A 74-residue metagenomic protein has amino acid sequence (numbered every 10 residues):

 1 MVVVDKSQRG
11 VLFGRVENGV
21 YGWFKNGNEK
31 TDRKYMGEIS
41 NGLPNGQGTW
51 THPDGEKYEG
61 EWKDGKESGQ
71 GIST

Functional and structural regions predicted by a protein language model:
M1-T74: Intrinsically disordered, low-complexity repeat tracts enriched in Gly/Pro/Ser/Thr and acidic residues, frequently
